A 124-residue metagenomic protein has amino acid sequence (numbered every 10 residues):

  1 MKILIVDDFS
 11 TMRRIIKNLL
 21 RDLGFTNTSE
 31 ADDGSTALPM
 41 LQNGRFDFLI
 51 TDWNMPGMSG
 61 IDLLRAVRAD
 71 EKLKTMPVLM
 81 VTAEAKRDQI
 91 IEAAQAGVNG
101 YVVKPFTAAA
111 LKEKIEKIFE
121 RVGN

Functional and structural regions predicted by a protein language model:
S10-S29: Two-component/phosphorelay signaling modules centered on CheY-like receiver
K17-N18, D62, A85-G100: Alpha4 helix (beta4-alpha4-beta5 surface) of REC/receiver domains from two-component response regulators
E30-P39, G60: Helix N-cap/capping motif at the beta->alpha junctions
P39, I61-K74: Short amphipathic alpha-helix used as the core "switch/output" element in two-component signaling
G44-I50: Active-site beta3 strand of CheY-like receiver
M55: Receiver (REC) domain active-site loop signature in two-component systems and cognate sites in sensor histidine kinases
F106-I115: C-terminal output helix
